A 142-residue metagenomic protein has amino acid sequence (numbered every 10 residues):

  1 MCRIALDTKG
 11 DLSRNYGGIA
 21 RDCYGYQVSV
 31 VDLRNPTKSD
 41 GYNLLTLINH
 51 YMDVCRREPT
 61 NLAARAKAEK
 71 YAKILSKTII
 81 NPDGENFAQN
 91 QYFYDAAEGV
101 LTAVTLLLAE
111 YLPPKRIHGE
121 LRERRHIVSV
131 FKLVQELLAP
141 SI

Functional and structural regions predicted by a protein language model:
M1-G99: Switch/coupling segment of Walker-type NTPase motor domains
E85-I142: Non-catalytic, charge-rich alpha-helical accessory subdomains
